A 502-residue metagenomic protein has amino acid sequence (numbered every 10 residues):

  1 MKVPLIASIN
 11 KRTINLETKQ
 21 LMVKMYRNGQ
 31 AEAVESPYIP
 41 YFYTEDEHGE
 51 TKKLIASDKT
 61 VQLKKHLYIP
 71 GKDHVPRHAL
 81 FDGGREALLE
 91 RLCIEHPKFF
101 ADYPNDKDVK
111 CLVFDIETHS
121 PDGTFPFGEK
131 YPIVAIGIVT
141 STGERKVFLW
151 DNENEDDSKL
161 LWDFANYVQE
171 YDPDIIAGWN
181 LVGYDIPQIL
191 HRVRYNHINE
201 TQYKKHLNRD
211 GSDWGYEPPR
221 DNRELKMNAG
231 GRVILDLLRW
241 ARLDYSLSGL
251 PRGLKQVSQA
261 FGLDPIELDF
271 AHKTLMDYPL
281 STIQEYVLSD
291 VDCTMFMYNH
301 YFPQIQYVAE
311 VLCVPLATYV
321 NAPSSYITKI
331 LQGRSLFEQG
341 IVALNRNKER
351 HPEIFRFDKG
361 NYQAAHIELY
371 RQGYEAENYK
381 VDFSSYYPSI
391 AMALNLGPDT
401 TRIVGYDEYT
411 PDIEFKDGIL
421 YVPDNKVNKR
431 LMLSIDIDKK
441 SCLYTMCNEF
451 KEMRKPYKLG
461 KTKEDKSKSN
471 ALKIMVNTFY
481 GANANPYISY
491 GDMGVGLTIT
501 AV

Functional and structural regions predicted by a protein language model:
M1-E45, E86-I175, H191, Y362-R371: Conserved RNase H-like, two-metal-ion catalytic cores of nucleic-acid enzymes
E50-K107: Non-catalytic propeptide/linker segments at domain boundaries
D58, Y68-D82, A87, F383-Y386 (+3 more regions): Conserved catalytic core of nucleic-acid polymerases
C93, K107-T118, E200, R209-D221 (+2 more regions): Extended, Lys/Arg-enriched charged tracts that mediate electrostatic binding to polyanionic substrates
P121-G123, P187, L243-Y245, L250-R252 (+7 more regions): Short helix/loop capping segments that flank catalytic or ligand/cofactor-binding pockets
V147, E155, D172, I176 (+2 more regions): Active-site-proximal helix-loop-helix substrate-binding element of RNase H-like nuclease domains
H197-L207, N395-Y406: Cytochrome P450 catalytic domain signature, combining two hallmark sequence patches
A271-N395, V404, K466-V502: Common nucleic-acid-contacting/processivity interface regions adjacent to the catalytic cores of nucleic-acid enzymes
